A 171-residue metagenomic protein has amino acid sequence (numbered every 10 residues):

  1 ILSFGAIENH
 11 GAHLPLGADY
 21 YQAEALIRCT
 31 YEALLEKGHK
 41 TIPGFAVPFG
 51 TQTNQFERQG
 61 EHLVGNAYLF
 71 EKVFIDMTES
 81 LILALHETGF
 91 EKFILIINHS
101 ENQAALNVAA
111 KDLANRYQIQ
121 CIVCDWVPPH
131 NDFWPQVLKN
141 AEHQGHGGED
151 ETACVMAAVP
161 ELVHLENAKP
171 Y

Functional and structural regions predicted by a protein language model:
L2-Y171: Extended, histidine- and acidic-residue-enriched regions that form the cofactor-binding/catalytic faces
